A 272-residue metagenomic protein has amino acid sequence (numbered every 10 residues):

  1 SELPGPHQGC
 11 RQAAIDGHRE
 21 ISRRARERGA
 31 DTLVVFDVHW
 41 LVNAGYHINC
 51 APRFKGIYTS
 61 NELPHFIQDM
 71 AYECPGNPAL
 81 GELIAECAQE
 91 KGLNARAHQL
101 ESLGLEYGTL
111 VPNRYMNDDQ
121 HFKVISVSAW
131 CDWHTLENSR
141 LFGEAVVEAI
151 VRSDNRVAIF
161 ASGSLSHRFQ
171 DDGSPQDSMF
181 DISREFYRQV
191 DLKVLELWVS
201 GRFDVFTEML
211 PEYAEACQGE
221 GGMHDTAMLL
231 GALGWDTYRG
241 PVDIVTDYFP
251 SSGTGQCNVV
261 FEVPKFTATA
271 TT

Functional and structural regions predicted by a protein language model:
S1, H39, H167: Histidine-centered active-site/metal-ligand motif
S1-D31, V42-L141, R152, D172-T272: Flexible, D/E/H-enriched segments
D31-D37, N155-L165, L229: Beta-strand elements within well-structured catalytic alpha/beta cores of enzymes that handle phosphate/sulfate esters
E144-V157: Non-transmembrane, aqueous-exposed alpha-helical and coiled segments at domain scale
L165-D171: A structural signal for small-residue-enriched, beta-sheet-centric alpha/beta enzyme cores and oligomeric scaffold folds
